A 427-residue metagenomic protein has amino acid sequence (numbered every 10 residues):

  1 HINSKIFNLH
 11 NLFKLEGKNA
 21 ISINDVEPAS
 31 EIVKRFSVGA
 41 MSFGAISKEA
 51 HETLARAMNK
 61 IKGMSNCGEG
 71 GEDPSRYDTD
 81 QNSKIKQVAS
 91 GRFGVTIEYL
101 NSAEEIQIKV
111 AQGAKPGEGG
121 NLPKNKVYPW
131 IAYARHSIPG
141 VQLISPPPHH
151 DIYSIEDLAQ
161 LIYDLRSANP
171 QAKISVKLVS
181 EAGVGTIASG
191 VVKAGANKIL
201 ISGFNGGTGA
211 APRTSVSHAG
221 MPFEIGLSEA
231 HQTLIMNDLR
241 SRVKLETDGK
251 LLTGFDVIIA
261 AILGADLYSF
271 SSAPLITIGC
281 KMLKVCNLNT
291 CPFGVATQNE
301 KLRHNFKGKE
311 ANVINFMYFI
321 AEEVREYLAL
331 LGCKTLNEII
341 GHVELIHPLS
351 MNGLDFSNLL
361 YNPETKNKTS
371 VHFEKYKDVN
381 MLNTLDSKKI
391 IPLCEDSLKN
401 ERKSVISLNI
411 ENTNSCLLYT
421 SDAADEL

Functional and structural regions predicted by a protein language model:
H1-A159, A311, E323-L418: N-terminal capping/small domains of soluble enzymes
D73, G206, L275-I276, V343: Positions that flank functional sites
D78-A111, P222, Q232, R240-E246 (+4 more regions): Phosphate/diphosphate-binding loops
D80, I187-V191, L252-G264, E344-D355: Short glycine/threonine-rich loop-to-helix capping motif typified by GTGT followed within a few residues by an Asp-Pro
S83-I85, S217-A219, V285-N289: Short, hinge-like loop/turn segments at secondary-structure boundaries
E105, G113-E246, F255-L267, S272 (+1 more regions): Alpha/beta enzyme core
T277-H304: Cysteine-cluster motifs in flexible loop/terminal segments that predominantly coordinate metals
Y419-E426: Conserved small/polar residues in nucleotide/adenosyl-binding loops
